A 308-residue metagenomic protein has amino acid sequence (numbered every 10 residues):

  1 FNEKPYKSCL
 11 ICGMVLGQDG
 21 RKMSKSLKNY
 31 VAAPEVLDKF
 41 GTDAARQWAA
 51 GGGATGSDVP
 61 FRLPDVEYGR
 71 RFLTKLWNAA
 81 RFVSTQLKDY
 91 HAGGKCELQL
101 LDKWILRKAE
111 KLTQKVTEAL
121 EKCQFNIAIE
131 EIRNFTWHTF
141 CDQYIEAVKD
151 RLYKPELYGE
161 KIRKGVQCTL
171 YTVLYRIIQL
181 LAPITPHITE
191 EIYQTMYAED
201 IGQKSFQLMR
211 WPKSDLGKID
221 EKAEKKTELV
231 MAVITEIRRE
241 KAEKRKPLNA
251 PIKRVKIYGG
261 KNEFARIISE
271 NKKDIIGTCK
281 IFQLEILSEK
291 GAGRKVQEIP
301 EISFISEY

Functional and structural regions predicted by a protein language model:
N2-T42, S57, R62-Y308: Feature 926 captures the class I aminoacyl-tRNA synthetase adenylation module centered on the KMSKS loop
D43, Q47-W48: Non-catalytic, structured segments within soluble enzyme domains
A50-G53, L112: A glycine-rich, basic-preceded beta-loop-alpha segment at the flavin cofactor/substrate interface of flavin-utilizing
